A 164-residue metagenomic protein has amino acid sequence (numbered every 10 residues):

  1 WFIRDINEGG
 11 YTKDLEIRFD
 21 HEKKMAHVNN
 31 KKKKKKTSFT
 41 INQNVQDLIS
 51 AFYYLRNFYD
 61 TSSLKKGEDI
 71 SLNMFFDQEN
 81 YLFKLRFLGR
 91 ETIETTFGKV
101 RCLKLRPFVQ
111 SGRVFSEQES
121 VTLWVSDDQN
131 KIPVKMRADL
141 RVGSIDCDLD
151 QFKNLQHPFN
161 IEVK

Functional and structural regions predicted by a protein language model:
W1-H21, T61-K164: Acidic, serine/threonine-rich low-complexity disordered tracts
W1-K65: Contiguous hydrophobic, core-forming segments of folded domains
